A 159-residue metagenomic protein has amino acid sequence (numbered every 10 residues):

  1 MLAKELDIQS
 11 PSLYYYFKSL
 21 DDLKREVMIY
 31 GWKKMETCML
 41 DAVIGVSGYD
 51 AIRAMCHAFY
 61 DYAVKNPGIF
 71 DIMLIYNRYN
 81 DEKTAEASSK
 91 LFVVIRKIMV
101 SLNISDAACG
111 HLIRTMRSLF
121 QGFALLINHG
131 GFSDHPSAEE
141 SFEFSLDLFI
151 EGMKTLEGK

Functional and structural regions predicted by a protein language model:
M1-D22, E26: Helix-turn-helix
E5, D22-A42, A54-D61, E86 (+3 more regions): Alpha-helical structural segments
F17, I75-Y79: Short helix-capping/turn signature of helix-turn-helix
D22, G68, S137: Residue-level recognition of oxygen-bearing side chains
E26, L40-I69, N80, D106 (+1 more regions): Hydrophobic alpha-helical connector segments
K34-G45, L119-L126: Solvent-exposed, amphipathic alpha-helical segments
I72-I75, S118-H135, I150-G158: Amphipathic C-terminal alpha-helical segment
R78-D106, G110-T115, E140-E151: Amphipathic alpha-helical packing segments from all-alpha helical-bundle domains
